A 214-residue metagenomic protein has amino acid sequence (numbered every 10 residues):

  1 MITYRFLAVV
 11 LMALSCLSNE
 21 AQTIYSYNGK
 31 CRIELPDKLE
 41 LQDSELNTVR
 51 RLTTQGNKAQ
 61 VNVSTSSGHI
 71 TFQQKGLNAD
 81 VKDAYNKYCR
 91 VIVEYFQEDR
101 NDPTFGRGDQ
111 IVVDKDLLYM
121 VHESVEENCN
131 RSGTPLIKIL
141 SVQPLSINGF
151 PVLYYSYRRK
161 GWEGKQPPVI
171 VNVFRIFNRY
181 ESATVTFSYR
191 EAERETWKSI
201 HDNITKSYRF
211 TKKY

Functional and structural regions predicted by a protein language model:
M1-I24: Bacterial Sec-dependent N-terminal signal peptides
R5, V9-A13, L52, S64-S66 (+2 more regions): Compositionally biased, intrinsically disordered low-complexity segments
L17-E20, S66-H69, T184, R209: Serine/proline-rich low-complexity intrinsically disordered segments, especially terminal tails, linkers
Q22-L39: Short N-terminal segments immediately surrounding and downstream of signal-peptide cleavage
L35, E40-V113: Secretory pathway targeting signatures of secreted, lumenal, and periplasmic proteins
D80-Y214: Short, well-structured beta-strand
